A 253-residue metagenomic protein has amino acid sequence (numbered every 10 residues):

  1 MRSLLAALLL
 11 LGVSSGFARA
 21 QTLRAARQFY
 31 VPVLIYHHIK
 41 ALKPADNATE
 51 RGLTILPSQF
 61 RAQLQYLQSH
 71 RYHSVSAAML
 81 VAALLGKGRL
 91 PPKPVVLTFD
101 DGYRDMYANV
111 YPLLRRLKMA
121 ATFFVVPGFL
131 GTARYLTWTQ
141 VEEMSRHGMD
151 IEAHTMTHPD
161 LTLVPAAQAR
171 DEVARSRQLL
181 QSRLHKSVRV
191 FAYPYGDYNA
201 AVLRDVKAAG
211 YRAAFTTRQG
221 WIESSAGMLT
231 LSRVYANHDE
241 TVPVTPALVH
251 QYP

Functional and structural regions predicted by a protein language model:
L5-S14: Bacterial N-terminal signal peptides
G16-R19: Sec/Tat signal peptide C-region and signal peptidase I cleavage site
Q21-T98, Y103-D105, L163-P253: C-terminal active-site subregion of NodB/CE4 polysaccharide deacetylases
H37, H154, H158: Histidine-centered divalent metal-coordination motifs
Y107-P127: A short alpha/beta connector and helix-capping loop motif
Y111-K118, L136-A153: Acidic (Asp/Glu)-rich catalytic clusters
F124, H154, A214-T216: Short beta-strand and adjacent tight-turn residues that come in two discontinuous sequence segments and form the edges
R134-V141, Q168-V173: Charged helix-capping and loop-helix junction motifs
